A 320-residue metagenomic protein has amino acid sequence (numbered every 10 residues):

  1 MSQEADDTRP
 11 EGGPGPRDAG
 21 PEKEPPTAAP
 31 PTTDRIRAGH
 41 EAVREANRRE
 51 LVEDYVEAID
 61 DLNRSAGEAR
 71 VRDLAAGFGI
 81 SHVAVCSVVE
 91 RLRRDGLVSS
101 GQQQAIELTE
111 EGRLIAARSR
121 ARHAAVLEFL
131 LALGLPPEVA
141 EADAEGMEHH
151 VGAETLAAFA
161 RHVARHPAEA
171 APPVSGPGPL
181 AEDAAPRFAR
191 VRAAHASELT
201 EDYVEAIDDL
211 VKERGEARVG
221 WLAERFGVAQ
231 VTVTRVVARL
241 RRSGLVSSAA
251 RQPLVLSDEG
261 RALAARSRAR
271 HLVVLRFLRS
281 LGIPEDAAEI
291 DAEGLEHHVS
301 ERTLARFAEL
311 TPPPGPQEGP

Functional and structural regions predicted by a protein language model:
S2-T32, A142-P186, E293-P320: C-terminal regulatory/oligomerization modules of transcriptional regulators
A38, A42-I80, R187-V228: N-terminal helix-turn-helix DNA-binding core of bacterial DNA-binding proteins
Y55, V88, D143, V236 (+1 more regions): Residues in the recognition helix of alpha-helical DNA-binding motifs
V71-I106, V219-L254: Canonical helix-turn-helix DNA-binding module
G77, I115, R225, L263 (+1 more regions): Residues within the alpha-helical elements of helix-turn-helix
Q104-H123, Q252-R270: Basic, amphipathic "hinge/linker" alpha-helix immediately C-terminal to the N-terminal HTH DNA-binding motif
R118-A160, R266-T303: Arg/Lys-rich, alpha-helical DNA-contact motif
